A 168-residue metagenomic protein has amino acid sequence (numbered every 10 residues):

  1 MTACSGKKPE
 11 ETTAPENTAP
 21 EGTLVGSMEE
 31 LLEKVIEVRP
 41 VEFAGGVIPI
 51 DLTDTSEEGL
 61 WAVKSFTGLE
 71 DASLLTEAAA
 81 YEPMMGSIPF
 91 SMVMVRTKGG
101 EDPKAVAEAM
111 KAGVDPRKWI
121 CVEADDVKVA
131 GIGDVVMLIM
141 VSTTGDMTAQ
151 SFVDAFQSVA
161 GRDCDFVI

Functional and structural regions predicted by a protein language model:
M1-G6: C-terminal motif of bacterial Sec signal peptides marking the signal peptidase cleavage site
P9-T53: N-terminal low-complexity, Pro/Thr/Ser-rich intrinsically disordered segments that act as propeptides or flexible
P15, E21-M28, T67, D71 (+3 more regions): Long, contiguous binding/interaction regions
E29-L32, M92, P103, A107-K111 (+2 more regions): Extracytoplasmic/secreted envelope proteins and their assembly/folding machinery, especially bacterial periplasmic
K34, V38, A109-R117, A155-D163: Structured segments of extracytoplasmic/periplasmic soluble domains in secreted or envelope-associated proteins
A44-T76: Transition segment at domain starts
S65-A112, R117-I120: Mid-length scaffold segments of soluble, non-membrane domains
M84, C121-I168: A short, solvent-exposed beta-edge/loop patch
